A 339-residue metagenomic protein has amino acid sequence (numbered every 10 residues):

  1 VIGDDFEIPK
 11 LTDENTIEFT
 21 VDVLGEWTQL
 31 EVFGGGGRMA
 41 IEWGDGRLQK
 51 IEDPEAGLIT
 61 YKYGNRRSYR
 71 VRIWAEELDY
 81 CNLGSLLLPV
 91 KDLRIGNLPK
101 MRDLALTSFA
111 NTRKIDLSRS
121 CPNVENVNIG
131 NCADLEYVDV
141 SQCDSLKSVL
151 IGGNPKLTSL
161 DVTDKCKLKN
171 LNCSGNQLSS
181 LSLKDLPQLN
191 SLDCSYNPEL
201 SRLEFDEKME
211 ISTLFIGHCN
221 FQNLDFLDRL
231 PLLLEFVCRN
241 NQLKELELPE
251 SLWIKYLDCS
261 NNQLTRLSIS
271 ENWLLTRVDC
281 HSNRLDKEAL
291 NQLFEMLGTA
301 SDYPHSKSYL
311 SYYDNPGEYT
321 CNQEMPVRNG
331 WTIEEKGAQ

Functional and structural regions predicted by a protein language model:
V1-R113, R119-P122, N126, N131-A133 (+5 more regions): N-terminal capping/linker segments that flank leucine-rich repeat
W43-D45, D139, D193, D258 (+1 more regions): Acidic/polar residues in short coil/turn loops that connect beta-strands within repeat-based beta-sheet scaffolds
L78, V90, M101, T112 (+16 more regions): Conserved hydrophobic position(s) of the canonical leucine-rich repeat
C81, L93, L104, I115 (+11 more regions): Conserved hydrophobic beta-strand positions in leucine-rich repeat
C81, L93, L104, T112-I115 (+11 more regions): Canonical leucine-rich repeat
I95-L98, F109, L117-P122, I129-A133 (+8 more regions): Right-handed parallel beta-helix/beta-solenoid
N154-P155, N176, N197, C219 (+4 more regions): Consensus "Asn ladder" position of solenoid repeat domains
N197, F215-H218, L230, L234-R266: Eukaryotic tandem repeat interaction scaffolds
